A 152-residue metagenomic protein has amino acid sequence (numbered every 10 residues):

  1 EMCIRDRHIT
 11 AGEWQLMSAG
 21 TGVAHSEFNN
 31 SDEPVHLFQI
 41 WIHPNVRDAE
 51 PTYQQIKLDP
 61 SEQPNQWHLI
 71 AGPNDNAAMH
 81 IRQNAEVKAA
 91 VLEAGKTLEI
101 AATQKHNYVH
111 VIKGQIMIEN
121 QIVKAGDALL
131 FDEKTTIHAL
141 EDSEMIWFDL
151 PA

Functional and structural regions predicted by a protein language model:
E1-I4: Short, small-residue-biased leader/transition segments that mark boundaries at the very start of proteins
D6, A19-G22, P73-D75, E86-T103: Conserved short histidine dyad/triad with adjacent acidic residue
D6, E119-N120: Residue-level detection of beta-strand-connecting loop/turn positions
I9-A24, V123-T135: Conserved metal-binding segment of the jelly-roll/cupin
W14-Q15, R47, T97, N107-V109 (+2 more regions): Short beta-strand segments in beta-sandwich/barrel cores
A19-D48, D132-A152: Ligand-binding loop in jelly-roll beta-barrel domains
S26-N30, P34-M79: Surface-exposed beta-loop interaction hotspot
W41-P44, A90-V91, A102-M117: Short, conserved beta-strand element in jelly-roll/cupin
